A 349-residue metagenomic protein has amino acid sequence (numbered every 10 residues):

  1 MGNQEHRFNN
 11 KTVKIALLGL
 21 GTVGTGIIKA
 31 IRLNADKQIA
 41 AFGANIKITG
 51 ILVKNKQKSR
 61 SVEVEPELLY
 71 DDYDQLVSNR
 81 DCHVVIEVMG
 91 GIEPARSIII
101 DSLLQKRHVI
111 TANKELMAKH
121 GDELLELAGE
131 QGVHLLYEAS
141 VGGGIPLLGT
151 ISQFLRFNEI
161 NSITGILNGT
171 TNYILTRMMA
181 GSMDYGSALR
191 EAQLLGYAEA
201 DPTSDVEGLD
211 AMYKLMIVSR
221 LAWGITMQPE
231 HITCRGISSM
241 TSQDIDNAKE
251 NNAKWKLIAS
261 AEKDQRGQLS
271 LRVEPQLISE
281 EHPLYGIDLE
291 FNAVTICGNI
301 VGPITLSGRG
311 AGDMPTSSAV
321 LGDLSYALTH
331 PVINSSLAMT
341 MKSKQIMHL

Functional and structural regions predicted by a protein language model:
G2-L104: N-terminal glycine-/serine-/threonine-rich beta1-alpha1-beta2 phosphate-ribose binding loop of Rossmann-like
L18, E87-M89, A112, K119 (+1 more regions): Structural motif
N45, D205, T226-C234, H330-K342: Flexible, glycine/charged-enriched surface loops at secondary-structure junctions
A95-Q105, K114-I151: Rossmann-fold NAD(P)-binding glycine/threonine-rich loop
H108-I110: A short hydrophobic/small-residue beta-strand
Q153-V218: Conserved anion/nucleotide-ligand pocket segment
L189-G286, F291-A293: Substrate-binding/catalytic subdomain of NAD(P)-dependent oxidoreductase enzymes
P283-L349: ATP-dependent carboxylate/acyl-activation modules
